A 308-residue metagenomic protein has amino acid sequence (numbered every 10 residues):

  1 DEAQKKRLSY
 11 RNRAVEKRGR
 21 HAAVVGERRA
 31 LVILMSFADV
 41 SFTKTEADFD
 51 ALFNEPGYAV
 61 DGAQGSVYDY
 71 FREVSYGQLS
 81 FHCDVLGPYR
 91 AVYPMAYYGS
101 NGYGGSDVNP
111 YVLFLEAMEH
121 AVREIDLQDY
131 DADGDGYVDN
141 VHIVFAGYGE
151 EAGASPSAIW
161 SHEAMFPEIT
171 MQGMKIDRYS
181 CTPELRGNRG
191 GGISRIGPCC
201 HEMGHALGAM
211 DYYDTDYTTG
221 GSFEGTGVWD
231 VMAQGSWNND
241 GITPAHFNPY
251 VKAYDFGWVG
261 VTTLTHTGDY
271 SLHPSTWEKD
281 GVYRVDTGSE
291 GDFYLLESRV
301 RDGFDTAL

Functional and structural regions predicted by a protein language model:
D1-S180, T276-L308: Zymogen propeptides/activation segments of proteases
Y68-Y70, N140-H142, A146-A307: Extracellular hydrolytic enzyme modules, especially secreted metalloproteases of the metzincin/thermolysin-like class
